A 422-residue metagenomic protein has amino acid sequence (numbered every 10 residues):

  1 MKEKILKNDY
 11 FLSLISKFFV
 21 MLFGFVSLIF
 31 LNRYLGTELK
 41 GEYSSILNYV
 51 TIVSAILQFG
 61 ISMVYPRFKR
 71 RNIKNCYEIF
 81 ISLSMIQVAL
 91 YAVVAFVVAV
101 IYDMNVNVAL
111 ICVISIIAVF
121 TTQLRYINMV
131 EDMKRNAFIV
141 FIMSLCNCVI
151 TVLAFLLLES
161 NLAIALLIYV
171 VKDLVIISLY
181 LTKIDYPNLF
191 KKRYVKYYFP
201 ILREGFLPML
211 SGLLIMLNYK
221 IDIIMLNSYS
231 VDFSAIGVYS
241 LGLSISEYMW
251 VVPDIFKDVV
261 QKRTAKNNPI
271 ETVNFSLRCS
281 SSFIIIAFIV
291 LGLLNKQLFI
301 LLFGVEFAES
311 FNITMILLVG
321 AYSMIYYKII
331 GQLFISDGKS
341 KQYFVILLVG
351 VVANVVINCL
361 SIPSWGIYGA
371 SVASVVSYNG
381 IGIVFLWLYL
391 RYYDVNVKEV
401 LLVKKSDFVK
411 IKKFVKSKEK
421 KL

Functional and structural regions predicted by a protein language model:
M1-K2, L6, A109, K134-I139 (+5 more regions): Interhelical loop/hinge segments that connect adjacent transmembrane helices in multipass membrane
K4-F59, C148, R203-S228, F233 (+2 more regions): Signature of the first transmembrane helix
K7, P66-I73, A118-I142, A265-K266 (+1 more regions): Membrane-interface junctions at transmembrane-helix termini in multi-pass inner-membrane proteins
D9-V20, S45-I46, V50-V106, N267-F288: Membrane-water interface segments that mark the loop-to-transmembrane alpha-helix transition
G24, L28-I29, L57-I73, G242-I270 (+1 more regions): Helix-loop junctions and terminal segments of transmembrane helices in multi-pass membrane transport/translocation
T37-K40, V98-I114, F233, L293-K328 (+1 more regions): Interfacial segments at transmembrane-helix termini and the short loops linking adjacent helices
L47-A55, Y239-D258, A287, L317-M324: Transmembrane helix-bundle signature of multi-pass secondary active exporters and lipid flippases
C112-I114, I139-Y186, V349-A353, I367-R391: Hydrophobic alpha-helical transmembrane segments
